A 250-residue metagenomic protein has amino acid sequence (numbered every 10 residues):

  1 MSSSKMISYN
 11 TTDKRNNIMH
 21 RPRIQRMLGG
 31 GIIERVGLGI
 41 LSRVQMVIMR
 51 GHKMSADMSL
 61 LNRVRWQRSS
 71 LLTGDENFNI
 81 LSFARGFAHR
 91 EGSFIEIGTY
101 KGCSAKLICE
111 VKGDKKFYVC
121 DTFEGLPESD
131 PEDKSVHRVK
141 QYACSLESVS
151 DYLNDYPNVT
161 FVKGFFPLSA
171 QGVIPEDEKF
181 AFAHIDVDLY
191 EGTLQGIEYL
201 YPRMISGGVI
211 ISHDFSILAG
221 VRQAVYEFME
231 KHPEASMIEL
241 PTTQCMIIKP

Functional and structural regions predicted by a protein language model:
S2-P250: A short alpha-helical cap/connector motif
